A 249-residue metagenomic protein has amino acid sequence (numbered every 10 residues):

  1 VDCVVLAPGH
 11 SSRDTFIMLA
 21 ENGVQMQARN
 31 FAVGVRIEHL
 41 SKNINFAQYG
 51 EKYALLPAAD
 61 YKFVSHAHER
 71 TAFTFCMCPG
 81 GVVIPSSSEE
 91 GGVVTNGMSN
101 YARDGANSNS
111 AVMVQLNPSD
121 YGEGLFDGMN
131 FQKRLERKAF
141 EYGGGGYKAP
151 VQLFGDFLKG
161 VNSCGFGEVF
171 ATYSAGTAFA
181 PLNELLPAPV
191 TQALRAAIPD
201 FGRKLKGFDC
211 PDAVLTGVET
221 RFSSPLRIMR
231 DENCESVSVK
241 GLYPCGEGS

Functional and structural regions predicted by a protein language model:
V1-S249: Residues forming the flavin
